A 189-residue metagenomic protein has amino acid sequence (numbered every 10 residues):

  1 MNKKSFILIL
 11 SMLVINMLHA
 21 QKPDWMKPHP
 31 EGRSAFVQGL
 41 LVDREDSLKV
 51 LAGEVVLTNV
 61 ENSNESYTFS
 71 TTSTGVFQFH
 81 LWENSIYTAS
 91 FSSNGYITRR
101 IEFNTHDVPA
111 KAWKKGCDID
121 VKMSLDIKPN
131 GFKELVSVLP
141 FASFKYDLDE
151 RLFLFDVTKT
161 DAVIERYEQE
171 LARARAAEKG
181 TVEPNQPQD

Functional and structural regions predicted by a protein language model:
M1-E31: Bacterial Sec-dependent N-terminal signal peptides
Q21-W25, R100-I101, D107-D189: Feature of secretome-associated and extracellular-like proteins
W25-A52: Structural motif
E45, N59-S63, G95-I97: Solvent-exposed strand-loop boundary residues in beta-sheet-rich modules
G53-T58: Hydrophobic beta-strand segments
E61-V76: Short, acidic Ser/Thr/Gly-rich low-complexity loop/linker segments typical of extracellular and cell-surface proteins
Q78-T88, N94: Short Pro-Gly-centered beta-turn/loop motif in secreted/extracellular proteins
S90-H106: A short, solvent-exposed loop/turn motif at the edges and junctions of modular extracellular/periplasmic domains
